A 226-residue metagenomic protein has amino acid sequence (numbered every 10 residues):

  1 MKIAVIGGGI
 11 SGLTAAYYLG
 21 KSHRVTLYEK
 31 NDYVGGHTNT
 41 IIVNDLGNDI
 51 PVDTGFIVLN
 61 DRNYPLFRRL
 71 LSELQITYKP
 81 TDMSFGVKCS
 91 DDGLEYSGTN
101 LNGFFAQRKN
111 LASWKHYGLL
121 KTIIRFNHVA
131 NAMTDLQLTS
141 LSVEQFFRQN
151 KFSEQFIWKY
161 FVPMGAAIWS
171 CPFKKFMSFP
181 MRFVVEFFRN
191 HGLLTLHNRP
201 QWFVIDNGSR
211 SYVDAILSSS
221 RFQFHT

Functional and structural regions predicted by a protein language model:
K2-L27: N-terminal Rossmann-like FAD-binding beta1-loop-alpha1 element of flavoenzymes
G7, D82, F224-T226: Short loop/edge segments at beta-strand edges and connector loops that shape dinucleotide/nucleotide cofactor-binding
G20-N44: Glycine-rich FAD pyrophosphate-binding loop
T26, K79, Q223-H225: General small-molecule cofactor/ligand-binding pocket signal
I41-F67: N-terminal glycine-rich dinucleotide-binding loop that anchors FAD/FMN and/or NAD(P) in oxidoreductases
G47-F56, F126-H128, T195-P200: Glycine-/proline-rich flexible loop or hinge segments
D61-E186: Mobile amphipathic helical/loop "lid" adjacent to a hydrophobic cofactor/ligand pocket
V184-T226: Helical element adjacent to the flavin cofactor pocket in flavoenzyme catalytic cores
